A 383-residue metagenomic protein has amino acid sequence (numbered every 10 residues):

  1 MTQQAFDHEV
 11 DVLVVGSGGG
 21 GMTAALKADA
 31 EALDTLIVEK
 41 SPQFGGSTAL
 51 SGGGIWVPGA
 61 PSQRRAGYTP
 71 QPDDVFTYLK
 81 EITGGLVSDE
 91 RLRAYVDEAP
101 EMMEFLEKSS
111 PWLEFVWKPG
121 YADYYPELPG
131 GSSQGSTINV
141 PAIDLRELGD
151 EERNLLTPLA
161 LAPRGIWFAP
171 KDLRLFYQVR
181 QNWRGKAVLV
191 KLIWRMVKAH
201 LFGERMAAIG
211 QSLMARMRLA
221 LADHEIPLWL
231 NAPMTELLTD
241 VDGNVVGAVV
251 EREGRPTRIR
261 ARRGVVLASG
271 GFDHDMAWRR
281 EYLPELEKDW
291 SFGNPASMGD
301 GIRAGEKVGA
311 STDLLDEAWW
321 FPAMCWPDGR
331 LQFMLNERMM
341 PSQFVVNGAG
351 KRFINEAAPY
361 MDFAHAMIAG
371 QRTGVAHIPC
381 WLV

Functional and structural regions predicted by a protein language model:
M1-V12, A30, A215: Extreme N-terminal leader/targeting segments of oxidoreductases
V12-I37: N-terminal Rossmann-like FAD-binding beta1-loop-alpha1 element of flavoenzymes
E39, D240, M334-R338: Short loop/turn motifs at secondary-structure junctions and domain boundaries
K40-P227, Q343-V346, R352, A358: Conserved N-terminal/central alpha/beta ligand/cofactor-binding core
I166-L175, P322-V383: FAD cofactor-binding and catalytic pocket of flavoenzymes
F202-Q211, D223, R252-D328, Q332: Glycine-rich loop(s) and the adjacent beta-strand/alpha-helix scaffold that form part
L230-N244: A conserved short coil-to-beta-strand element within the FAD-binding core of flavoproteins
D240, E251, N347: Short, acidic, Ser/Thr-enriched surface-loop or helix-capping motifs
